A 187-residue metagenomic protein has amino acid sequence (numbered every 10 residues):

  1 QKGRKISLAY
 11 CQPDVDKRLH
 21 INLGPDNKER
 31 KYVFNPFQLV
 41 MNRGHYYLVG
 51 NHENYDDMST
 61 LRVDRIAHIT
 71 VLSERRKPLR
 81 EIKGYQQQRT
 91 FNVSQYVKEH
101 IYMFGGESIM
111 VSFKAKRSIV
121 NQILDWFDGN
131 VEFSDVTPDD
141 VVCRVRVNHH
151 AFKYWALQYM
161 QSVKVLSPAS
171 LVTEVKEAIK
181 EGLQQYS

Functional and structural regions predicted by a protein language model:
Q1-M103, E107-V111: Core beta-strand-centered patch of the WYL/Sm-like small regulatory domain
T90-S187: Polybasic (Lys/Arg-rich)
